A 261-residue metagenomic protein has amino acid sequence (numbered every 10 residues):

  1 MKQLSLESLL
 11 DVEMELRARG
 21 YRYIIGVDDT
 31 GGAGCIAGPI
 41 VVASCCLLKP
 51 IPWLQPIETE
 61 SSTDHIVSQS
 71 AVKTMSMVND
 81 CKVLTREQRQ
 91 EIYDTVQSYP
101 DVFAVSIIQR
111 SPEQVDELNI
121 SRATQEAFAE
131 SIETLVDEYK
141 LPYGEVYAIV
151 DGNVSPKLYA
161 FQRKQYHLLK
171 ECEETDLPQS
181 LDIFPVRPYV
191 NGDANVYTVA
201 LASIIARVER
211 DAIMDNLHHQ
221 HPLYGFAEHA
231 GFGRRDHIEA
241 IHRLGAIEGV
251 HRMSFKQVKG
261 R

Functional and structural regions predicted by a protein language model:
M1-R261: RNase H-like, Mg2+-dependent phosphodiesterase core, and more generally RNA phosphate-backbone-engaging helix-loop
